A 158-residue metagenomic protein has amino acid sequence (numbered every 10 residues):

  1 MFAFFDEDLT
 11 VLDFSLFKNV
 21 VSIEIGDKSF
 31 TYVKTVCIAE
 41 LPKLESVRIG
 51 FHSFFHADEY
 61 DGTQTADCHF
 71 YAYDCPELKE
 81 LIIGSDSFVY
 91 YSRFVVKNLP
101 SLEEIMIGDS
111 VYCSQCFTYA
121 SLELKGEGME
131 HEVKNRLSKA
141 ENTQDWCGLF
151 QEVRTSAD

Functional and structural regions predicted by a protein language model:
M1-F5, S29, S53, G62-T63 (+4 more regions): Small-residue (G/S/T/A) turn/hinge positions that recur once per unit in extracellular repeat modules
E7, S15-K18, K28-T31, A39-P42 (+6 more regions): Inter-repeat linker/turn residues at the boundaries of leucine-rich repeats
L9, V20, V33, L44 (+7 more regions): Conserved hydrophobic position(s) of the canonical leucine-rich repeat
E45-I49, E77-I83, S101-D109: Right-handed parallel beta-helix
I49-H69, D109-L122: Acidic/polar low-complexity surface segments
F94-V96, L102-D158: Leucine-rich solenoid repeat scaffolds
